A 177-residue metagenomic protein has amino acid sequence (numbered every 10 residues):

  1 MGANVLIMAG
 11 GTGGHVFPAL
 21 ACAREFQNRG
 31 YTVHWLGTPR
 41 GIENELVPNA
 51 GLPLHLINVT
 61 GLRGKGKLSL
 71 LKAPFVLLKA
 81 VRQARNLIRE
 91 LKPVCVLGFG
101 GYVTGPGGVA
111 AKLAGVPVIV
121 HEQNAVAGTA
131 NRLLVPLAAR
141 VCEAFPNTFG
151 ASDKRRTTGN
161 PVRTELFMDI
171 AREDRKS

Functional and structural regions predicted by a protein language model:
N4-G10, N28-K79, R156-T158: Conserved nucleotide-sugar phosphate-binding/catalytic loop shared by glycosyltransferases and other
I7-H15, C95: Short, glycine-rich nucleotide/cofactor-binding loops
T12-G13, F17, G101-V103, A125-T129: Residue-level detector of alpha-helix initiation sites
H15-F26: Short amphipathic alpha-helix
R24, E45, V109, N131-R132: Alpha-helical segments flanking ligand/cofactor-binding loops in enzyme cores
T32, I42, P53, K112-E173: Active-site-proximal region of nucleotide-activated glycan assembly enzymes, centered on histidine/acidic-rich loops
Q83-L97, T104-I119, R132-R140: Glycosyltransferases and closely related glycan-assembly transferases that use nucleotide-activated donors
K176-S177: Conserved small/polar residues in nucleotide/adenosyl-binding loops
